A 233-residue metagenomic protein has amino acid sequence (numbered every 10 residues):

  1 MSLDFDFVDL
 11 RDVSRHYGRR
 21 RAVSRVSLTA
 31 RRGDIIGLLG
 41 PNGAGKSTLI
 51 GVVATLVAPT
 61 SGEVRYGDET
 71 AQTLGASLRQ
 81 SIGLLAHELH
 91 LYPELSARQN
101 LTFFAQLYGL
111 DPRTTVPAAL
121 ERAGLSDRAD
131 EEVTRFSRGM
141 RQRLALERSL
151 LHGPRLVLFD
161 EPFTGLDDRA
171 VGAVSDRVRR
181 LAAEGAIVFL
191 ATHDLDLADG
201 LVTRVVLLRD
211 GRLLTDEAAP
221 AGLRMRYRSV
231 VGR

Functional and structural regions predicted by a protein language model:
A54: Helix-to-loop junction immediately C-terminal to a conserved catalytic motif
G62-T70, L78: Conserved ABC transporter NBD signature motif
T102, Q106, R113-R128: Conserved ABC ATPase "signature" region
V157-D160: Catalytic Walker B motif of ABC-type/P-loop ATPase nucleotide-binding domains
D168-A170: Helix N-cap at the start of a conserved alpha-helix in ABC-type nucleotide-binding domains
T192-H193: H-loop/switch region of ABC-family ATPase nucleotide-binding domains
